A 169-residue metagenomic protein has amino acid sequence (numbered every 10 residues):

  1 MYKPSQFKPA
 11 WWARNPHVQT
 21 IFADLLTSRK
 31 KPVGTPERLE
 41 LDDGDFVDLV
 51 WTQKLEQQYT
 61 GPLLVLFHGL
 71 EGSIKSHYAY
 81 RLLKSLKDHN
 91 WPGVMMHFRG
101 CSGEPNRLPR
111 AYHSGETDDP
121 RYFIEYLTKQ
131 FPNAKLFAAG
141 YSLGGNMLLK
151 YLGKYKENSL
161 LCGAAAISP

Functional and structural regions predicted by a protein language model:
M1-T20: Cytosolic, low-complexity regulatory segments enriched in Ser/Pro/Gly with interspersed Lys/Arg in eukaryotic signaling
P16-Y59: N-terminal cap/lid segment of alpha/beta-hydrolase-fold proteins
E40, L70-S73, C101: Active-site loop signature of alpha/beta-hydrolase-fold enzymes
T60-G69: Short beta-strand element of the alpha/beta-hydrolase
K75, L83-R107: Conserved alpha/beta-hydrolase
S85, C101-F137: Catalytic nucleophile-loop/oxyanion-hole region of alpha/beta-hydrolase and closely related hydrolase-like folds
F123-P169: Primarily recognizes the serine-hydrolase "nucleophile elbow" in alpha/beta-hydrolase and SGNH/GDSL folds
